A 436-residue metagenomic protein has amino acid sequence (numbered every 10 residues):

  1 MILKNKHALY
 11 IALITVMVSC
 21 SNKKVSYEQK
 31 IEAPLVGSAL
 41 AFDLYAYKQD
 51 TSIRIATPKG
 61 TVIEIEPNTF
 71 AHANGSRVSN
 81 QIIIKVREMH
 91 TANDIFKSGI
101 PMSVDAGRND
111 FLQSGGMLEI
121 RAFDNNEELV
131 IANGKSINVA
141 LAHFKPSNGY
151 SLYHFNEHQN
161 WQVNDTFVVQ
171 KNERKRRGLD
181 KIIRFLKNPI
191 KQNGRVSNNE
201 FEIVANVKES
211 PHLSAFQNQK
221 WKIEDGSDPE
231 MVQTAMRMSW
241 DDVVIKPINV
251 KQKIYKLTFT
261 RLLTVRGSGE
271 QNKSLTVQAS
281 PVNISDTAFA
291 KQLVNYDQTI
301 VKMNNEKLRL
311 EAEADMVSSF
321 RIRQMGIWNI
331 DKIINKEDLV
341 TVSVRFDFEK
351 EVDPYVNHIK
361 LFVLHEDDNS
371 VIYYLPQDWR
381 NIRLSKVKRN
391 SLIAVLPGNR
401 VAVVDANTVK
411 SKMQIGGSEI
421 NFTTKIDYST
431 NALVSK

Functional and structural regions predicted by a protein language model:
I2-L9: Bacterial N-terminal signal peptides that target proteins for export
V18-S19: C-terminal motif of bacterial Sec signal peptides marking the signal peptidase cleavage site
V25-I63, P67, A71-A73, V86-S151 (+2 more regions): Proteolytic processing hotspots in large secreted/extracellular or virion-associated proteins and select intracellular
G37, A41, A106-G107, F123-P189 (+5 more regions): Proteolytic-maturation and junctional protease-sensitive modules
R174-I300: Long intrinsically disordered, low-complexity regions that are acidic and Ser/Thr-rich
R177-R195, N199-F201, V301-K336: C-terminal beta-strand-rich structural cap/linker in extracellular carbohydrate-active enzymes
D338-D353: A short, amphipathic beta-strand motif
